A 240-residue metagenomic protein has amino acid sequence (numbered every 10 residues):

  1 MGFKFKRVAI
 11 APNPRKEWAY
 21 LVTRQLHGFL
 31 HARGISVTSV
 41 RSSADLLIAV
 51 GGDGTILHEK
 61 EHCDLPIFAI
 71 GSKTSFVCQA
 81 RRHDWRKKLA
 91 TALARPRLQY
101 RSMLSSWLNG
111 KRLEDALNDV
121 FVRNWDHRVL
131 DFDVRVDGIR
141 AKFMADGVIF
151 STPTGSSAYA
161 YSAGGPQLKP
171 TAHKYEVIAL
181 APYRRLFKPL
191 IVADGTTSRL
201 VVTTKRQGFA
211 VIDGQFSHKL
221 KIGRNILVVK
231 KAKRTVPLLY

Functional and structural regions predicted by a protein language model:
M1-V50, G54-D64, A80-Q99, W107-E114: ATP/NTP phosphate-donor binding region
Y20, H58-K60, C78-A80, Y159-S162 (+2 more regions): Short glycine-/acidic-enriched loop or helix-start segments at secondary-structure transitions that form or flank
G52-T55, K73, T154-S157: Short glycine-rich anion-binding loops that position phosphate/pyrophosphate groups of nucleotides and phosphorylated
P66-F68: Proline-centered loop/turn at the N-terminus of a beta-strand
S72-S75, P182: Short, acidic/turn-prone active-site loops that include or flank metal/cofactor- and phosphate-binding residues
T74-G147: Catalytic core of DAGKc-family lipid kinases
N109, E114, V122, V136-A141 (+1 more regions): ATP/nucleoside-binding phosphotransfer catalytic cores, i.e., glycine-rich phosphate-binding loops
K142-L186: Gly/Ser/Thr-rich active-site loops/lids in small-molecule metabolic enzymes that frequently grip phosphoryl groups
